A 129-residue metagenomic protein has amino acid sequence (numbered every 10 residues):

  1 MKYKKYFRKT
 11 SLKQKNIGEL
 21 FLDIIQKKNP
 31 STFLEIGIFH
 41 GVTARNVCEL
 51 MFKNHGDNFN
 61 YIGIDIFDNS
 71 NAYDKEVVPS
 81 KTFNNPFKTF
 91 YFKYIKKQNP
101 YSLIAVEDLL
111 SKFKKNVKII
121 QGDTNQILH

Functional and structural regions predicted by a protein language model:
K2-R8, K15-H129: S-adenosylmethionine/decaboxylated-SAM
